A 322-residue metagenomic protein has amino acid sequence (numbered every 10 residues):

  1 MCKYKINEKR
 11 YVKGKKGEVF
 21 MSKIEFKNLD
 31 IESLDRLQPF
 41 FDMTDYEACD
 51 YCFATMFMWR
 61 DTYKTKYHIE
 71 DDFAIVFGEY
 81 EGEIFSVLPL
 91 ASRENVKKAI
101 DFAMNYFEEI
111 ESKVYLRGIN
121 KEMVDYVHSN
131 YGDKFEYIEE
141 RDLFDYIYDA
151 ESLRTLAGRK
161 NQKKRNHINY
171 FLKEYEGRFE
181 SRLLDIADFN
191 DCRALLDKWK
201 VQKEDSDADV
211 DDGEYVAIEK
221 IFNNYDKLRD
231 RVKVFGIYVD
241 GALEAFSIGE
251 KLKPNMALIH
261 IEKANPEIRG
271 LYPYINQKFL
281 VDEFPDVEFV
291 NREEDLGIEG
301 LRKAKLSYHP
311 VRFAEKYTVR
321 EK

Functional and structural regions predicted by a protein language model:
C2-F20: Short, Lys/Arg-enriched N-terminal segments with co-localized hydrophobic residues within the first ~10-30 amino acids
F20-M43, P266, Y317: Short, extreme N-terminal leader segments that mark the start of a protein/domain
L34, P39-T65, F179-N265: A conserved beta-strand-loop-helix scaffold within acyl/acetyltransferase catalytic domains
D50-M123, Y238-I268: Conserved donor-binding loop and adjoining core beta-sheet/short helix segment in diverse acyl/aminoacyl transferases
Y115-L116, E180-R182, F289-R292: Short catalytic-loop micro-motif centered on adjacent basic/acidic residues
V124-Y137, N166, G297-F313: Conserved active-site alpha-helix within GNAT-family acetyltransferase domains
Y131-D209: Acyltransferase donor/substrate-recognition loop-hinge adjacent to the catalytic core
R231-E321: Aromatic (often tryptophan-rich) hydrophobic motifs at membrane interfaces
